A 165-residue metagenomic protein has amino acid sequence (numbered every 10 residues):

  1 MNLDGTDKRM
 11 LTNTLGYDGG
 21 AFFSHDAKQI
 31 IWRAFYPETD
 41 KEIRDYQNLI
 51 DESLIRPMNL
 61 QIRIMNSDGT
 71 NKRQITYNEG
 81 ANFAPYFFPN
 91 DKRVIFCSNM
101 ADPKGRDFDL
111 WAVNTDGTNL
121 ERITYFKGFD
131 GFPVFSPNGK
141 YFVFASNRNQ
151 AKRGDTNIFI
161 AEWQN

Functional and structural regions predicted by a protein language model:
N2-T6, N66-T70, N114-T118, W163-N165: Short loop/turn segments that connect beta-strands within beta-propeller blades
D7, K28-Q29: Right-handed parallel beta-helix
D7-M10, F23, N71-Q74, N119-R122: Residue-level detector of beta-propeller blades
T12-Y17, R33-Q61, Q74-N82, C97-D109 (+2 more regions): A flexible loop/linker signature enriched in serine peptidases of the S9 family
H25-D26, P89-N90, P137-N138: Residue-level detector of Asp-centered blade-edge/turn motifs that repeat once per structural unit in beta-propeller
I30, V94-I95, G139-F142: Hydrophobic beta-strand positions that form the internal "hydrophobic ladder" of WD40/Gbeta-like beta-propeller blades
V134-F135, V143: CBM-like carbohydrate-recognition segments
